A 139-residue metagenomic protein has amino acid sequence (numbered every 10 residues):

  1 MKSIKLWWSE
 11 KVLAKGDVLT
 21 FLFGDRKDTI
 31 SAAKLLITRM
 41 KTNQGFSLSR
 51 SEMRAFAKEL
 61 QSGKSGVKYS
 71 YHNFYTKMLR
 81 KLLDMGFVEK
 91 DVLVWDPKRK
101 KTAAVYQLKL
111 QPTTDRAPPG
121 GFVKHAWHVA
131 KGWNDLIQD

Functional and structural regions predicted by a protein language model:
K2-S47: Short alpha-helical segments that sit at the start of domains
L35, F56-E59, M78-K81, H125 (+2 more regions): Charge-rich, solvent-exposed alpha-helical interaction surfaces
Q44-G66: Short acidic, hydrophobic short linear motifs in intrinsically disordered regions
L48-S51, N73, A117-K124: Alpha-helix boundary/N-cap detector
S65-G86, K90: Short amphipathic alpha-helical interaction segments
V92-V105: Short, Lys/Arg-rich nucleic-acid/phosphate-binding segment
A104-D139: Short, amphipathic alpha-helical interaction segments positioned at domain boundaries
